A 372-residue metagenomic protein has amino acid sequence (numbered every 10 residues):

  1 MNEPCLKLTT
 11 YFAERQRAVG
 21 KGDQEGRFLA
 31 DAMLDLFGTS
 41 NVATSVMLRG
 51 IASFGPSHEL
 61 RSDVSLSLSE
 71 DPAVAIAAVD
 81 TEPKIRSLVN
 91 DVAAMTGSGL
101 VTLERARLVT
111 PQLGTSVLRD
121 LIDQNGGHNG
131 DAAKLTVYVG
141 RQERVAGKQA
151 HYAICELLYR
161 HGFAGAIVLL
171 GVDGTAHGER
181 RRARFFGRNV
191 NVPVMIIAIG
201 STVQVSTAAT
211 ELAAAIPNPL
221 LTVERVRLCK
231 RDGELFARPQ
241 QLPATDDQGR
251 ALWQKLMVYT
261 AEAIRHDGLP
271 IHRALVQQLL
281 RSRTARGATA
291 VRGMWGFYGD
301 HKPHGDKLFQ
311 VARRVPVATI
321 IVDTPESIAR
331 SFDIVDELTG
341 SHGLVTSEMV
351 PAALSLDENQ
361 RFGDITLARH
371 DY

Functional and structural regions predicted by a protein language model:
M1-Y372: Positively charged, small/polar-rich N-terminal and surface patches that mediate targeting and assembly and bind
